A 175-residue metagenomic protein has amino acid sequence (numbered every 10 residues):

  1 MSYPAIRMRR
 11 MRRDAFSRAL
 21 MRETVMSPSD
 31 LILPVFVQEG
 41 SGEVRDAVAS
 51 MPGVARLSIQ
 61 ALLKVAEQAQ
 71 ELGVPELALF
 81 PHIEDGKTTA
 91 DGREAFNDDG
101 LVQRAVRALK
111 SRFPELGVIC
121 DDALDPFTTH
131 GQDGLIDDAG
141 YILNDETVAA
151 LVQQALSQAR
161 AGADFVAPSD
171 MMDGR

Functional and structural regions predicted by a protein language model:
S2-I6, D14, E23, S27-I32 (+1 more regions): Alpha/beta enzyme core
R10: Short, Gly/Pro- and small/polar-rich lid/capping loops
R18-A19: An acidic, Gly/Ser/Thr/Pro-rich helix-cap/linker signature
